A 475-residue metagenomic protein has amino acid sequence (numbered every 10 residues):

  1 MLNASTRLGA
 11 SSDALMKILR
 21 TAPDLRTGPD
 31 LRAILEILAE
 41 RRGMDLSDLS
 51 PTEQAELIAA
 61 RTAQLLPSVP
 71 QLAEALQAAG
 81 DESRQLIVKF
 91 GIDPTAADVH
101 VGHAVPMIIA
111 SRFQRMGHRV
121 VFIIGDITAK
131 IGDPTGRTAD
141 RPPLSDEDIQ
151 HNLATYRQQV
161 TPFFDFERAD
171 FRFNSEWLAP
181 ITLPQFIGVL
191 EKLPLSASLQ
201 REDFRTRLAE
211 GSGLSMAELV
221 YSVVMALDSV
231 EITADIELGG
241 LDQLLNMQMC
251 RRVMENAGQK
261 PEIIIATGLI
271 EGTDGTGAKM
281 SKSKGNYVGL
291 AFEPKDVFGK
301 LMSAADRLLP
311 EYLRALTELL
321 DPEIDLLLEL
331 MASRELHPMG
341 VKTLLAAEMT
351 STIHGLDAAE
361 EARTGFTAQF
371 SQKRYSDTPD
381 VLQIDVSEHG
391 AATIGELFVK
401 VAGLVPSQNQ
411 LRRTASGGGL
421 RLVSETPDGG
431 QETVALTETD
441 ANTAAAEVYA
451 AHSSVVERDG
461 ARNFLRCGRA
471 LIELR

Functional and structural regions predicted by a protein language model:
L2-I87, P94-S222: N-terminal Rossmann-like or analogous alpha/beta NTP/dinucleotide-binding catalytic cores that position adenine
I87-G91, I236-E237: A short, small-residue-rich loop immediately preceding and capping a beta-strand
D98, L238-L241, H337: Conserved aromatic-histidine-acidic binding/catalytic patches
H103-M107, P180, Q243-M247, A391 (+1 more regions): Short alpha-helical patches at coil-to-helix transitions and adjacent helical residues in well-structured domains
V121-T128, L153-R168, R172-L330, E348-T350 (+2 more regions): Alpha-helical recognition segments enriched in aromatics with Gly/Pro capping that present substrate-recognition
M254-R475: Conserved nucleotide- and phosphate/pyrophosphate-binding catalytic cores in adenylate/nucleotidyl-handling enzymes
